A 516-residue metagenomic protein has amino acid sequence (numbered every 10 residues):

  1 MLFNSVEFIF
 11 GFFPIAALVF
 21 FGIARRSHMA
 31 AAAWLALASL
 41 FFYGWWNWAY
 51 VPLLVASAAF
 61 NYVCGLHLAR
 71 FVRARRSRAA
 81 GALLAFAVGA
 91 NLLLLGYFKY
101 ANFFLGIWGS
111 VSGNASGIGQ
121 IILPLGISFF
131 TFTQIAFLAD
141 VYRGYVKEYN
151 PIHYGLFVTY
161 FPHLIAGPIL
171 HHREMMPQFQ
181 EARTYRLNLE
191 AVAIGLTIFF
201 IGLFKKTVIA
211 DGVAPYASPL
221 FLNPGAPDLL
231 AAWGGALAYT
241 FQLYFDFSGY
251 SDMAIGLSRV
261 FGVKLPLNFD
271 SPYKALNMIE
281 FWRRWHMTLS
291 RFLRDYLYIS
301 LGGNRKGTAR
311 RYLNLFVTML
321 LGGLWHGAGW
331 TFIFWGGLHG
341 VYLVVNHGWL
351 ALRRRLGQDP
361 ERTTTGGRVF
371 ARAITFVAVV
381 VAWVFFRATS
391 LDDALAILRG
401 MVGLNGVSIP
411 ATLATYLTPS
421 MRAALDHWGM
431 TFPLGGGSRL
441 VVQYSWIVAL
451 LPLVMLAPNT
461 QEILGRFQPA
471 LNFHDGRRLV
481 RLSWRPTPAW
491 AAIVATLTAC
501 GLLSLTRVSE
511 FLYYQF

Functional and structural regions predicted by a protein language model:
M1-Q515: Membrane-embedded transmembrane alpha-helical bundles that form the catalytic cores of multi-pass lipid-modifying
